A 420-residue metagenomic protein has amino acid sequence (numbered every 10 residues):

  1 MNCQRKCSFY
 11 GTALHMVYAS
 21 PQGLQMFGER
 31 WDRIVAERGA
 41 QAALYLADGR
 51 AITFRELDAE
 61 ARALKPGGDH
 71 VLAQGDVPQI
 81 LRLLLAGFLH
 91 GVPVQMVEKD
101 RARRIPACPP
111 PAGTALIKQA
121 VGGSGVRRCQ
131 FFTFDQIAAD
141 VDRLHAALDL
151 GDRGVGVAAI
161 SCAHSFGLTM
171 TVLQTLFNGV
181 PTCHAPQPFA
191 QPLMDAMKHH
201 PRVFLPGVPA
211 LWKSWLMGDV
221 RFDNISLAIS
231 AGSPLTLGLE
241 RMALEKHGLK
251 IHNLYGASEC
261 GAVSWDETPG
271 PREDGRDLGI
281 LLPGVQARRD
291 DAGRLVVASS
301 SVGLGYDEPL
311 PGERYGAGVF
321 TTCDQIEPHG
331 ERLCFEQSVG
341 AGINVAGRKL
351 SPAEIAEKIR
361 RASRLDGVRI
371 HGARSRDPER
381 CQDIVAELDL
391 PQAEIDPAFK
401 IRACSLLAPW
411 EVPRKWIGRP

Functional and structural regions predicted by a protein language model:
S20-R33, E37-G67, A102, C108 (+1 more regions): Conserved AMP-binding/adenylate-forming core of the ANL superfamily
G23, F27, K65-D100, A159-S161 (+2 more regions): Conserved AMP-binding/adenylate-forming
G75-D76, V92-I105, V180-H200, P209-A210 (+1 more regions): ATP-dependent adenylate-forming carboxylate-activation enzymes
A115-D142: Conserved AMP-binding A3 loop
V141-V155, A163-F204: Conserved AMP-binding/adenylation subdomain of ANL enzymes
F204-P206, L216-E273, Q286-R288: Gly/Ser/Thr-rich phosphate-binding loop
I280-L281, R288-V319, S338, L350: Conserved ATP/PPi-binding loop(s) of AMP-dependent carboxylate-activating enzymes
S299, G318, C323-I417: AMP-binding/adenylate-forming catalytic core of the ANL superfamily
